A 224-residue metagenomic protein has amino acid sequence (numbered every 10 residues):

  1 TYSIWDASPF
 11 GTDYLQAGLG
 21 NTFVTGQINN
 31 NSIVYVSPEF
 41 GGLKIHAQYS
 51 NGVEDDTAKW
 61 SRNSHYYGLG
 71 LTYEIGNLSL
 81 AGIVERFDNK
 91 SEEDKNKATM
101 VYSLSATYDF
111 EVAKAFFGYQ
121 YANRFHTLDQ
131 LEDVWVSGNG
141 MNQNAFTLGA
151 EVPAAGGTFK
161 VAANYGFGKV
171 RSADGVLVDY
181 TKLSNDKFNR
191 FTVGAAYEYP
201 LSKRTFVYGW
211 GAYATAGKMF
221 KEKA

Functional and structural regions predicted by a protein language model:
T1-E54, N63-H65, T72-L80, A216: Outer membrane beta-barrel
L43, T158, R204-V207: Loop/turn elements at helix/coil->beta-strand transitions in domains of secreted/extracellular proteins
H46-Q48, F116-G118, A162, Y208-W210: Outer-envelope exported proteins of Gram-negative bacteria
R62, G68-P200: Detector for outer-membrane/organellar transmembrane beta-barrel domains, recognizing the amphipathic beta-strand
S172, F220-K221: Short conserved micro-motifs at the rims of enzyme active sites and ligand-binding pockets
G194-K218: C-terminal closing repeat unit and adjoining cap/tail of repeat-based domains
